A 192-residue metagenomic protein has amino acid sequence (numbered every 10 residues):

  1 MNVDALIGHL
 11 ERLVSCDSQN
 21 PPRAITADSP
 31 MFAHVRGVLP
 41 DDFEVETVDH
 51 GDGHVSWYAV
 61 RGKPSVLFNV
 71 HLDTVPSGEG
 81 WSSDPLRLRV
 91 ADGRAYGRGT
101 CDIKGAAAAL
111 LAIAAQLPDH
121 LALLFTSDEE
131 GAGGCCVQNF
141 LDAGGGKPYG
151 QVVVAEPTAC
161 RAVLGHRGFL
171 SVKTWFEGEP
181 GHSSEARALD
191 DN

Functional and structural regions predicted by a protein language model:
M1-N2, G62, L72, D119 (+2 more regions): Secretory-pathway/membrane protein signature
M1-V70, T74-G78: N-terminal helical capping/dimerization or prosegment-like subdomains of hydrolases acting on amide or phosphate bonds
S18, L72, E129, P157 (+1 more regions): Active-site metal-binding loops of divalent metal-dependent hydrolases
V66-A122, A132: Active-site metal-coordination/substrate-binding segment of hydrolases, especially metallo-dependent peptidases
V75-A91, P148-Y149, G165-F176: Acidic-glycine-rich active-site phosphate/pyrophosphate-binding loop
I103-S171, W175: Acidic/histidine-rich catalytic neighborhood of metal-dependent amide-processing enzymes
S183-N192: Acidic-enriched catalytic cores of C-N bond-cleaving enzymes acting on peptides and small amides
